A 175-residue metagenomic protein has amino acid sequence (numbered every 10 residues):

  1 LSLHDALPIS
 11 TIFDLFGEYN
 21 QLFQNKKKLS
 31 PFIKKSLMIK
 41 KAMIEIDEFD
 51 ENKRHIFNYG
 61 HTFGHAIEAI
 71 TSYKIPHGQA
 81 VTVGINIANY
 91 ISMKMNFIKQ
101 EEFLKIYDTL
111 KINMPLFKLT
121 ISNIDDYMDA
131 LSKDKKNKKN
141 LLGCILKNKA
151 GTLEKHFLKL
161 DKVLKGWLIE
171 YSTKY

Functional and structural regions predicted by a protein language model:
L1, F97-Y175: C-terminal charged capping/lid subdomain of soluble metabolic enzymes
S2-L7: Short, small-residue-biased leader/transition segments that mark boundaries at the very start of proteins
P8-I12: Long, contiguous secondary-structure blocks with strong helical propensity
D14-D125: Active-site segments that bind and position negatively charged phosphate/pyrophosphate groups
